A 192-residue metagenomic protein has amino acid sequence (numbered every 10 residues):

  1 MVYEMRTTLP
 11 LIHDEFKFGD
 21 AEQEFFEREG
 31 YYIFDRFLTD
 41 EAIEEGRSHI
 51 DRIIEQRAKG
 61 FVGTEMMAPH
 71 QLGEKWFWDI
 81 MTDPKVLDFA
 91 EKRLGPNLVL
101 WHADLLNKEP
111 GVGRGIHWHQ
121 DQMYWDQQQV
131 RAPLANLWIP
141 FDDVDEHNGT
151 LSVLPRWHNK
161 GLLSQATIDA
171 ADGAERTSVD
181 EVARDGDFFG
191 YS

Functional and structural regions predicted by a protein language model:
M1-E29, F34-Q129, A166: Non-heme Fe(II)-dependent double-stranded beta-helix
R6, H147-S192: Double-stranded beta-helix
H13, E22, K59-G63, A132 (+4 more regions): Catalytic cores of transferase enzymes with a strong primary signal for eukaryotic protein kinases
R93, H119, D126-E146, V182: Short, conserved beta-strand element in jelly-roll/cupin
A103, A135, G149: Change "...and in nucleic-acid phosphodiester-cleaving endonucleases..." to "...and in nucleic-acid processing enzymes
N107, I139-P140, V153: Hydrophobic side chains in beta-strands
